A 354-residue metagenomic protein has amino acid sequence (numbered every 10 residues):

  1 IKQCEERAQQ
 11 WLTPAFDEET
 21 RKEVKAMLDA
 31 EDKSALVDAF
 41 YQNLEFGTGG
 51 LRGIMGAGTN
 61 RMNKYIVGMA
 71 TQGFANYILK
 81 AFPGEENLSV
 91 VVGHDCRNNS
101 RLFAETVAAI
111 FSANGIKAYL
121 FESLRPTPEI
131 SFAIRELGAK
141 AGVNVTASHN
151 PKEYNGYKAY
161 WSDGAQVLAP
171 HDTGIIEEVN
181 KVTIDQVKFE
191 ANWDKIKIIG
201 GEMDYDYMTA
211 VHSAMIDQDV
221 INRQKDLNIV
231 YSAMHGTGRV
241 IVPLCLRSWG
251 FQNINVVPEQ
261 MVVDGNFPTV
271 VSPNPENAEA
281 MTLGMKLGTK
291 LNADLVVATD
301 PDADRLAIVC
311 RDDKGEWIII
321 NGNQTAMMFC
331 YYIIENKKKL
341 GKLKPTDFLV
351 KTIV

Functional and structural regions predicted by a protein language model:
E6-V107, W193, K197-I229, T237: An N-terminal, well-structured beta->alpha segment
W11, A15, E19, A35-A39 (+3 more regions): Gly/Ser/Thr-enriched, mixed-charge loops and adjacent short helices that form phosphate/oxyanion-binding elements
F46, G56-F82, T237, I241 (+7 more regions): Non-catalytic terminal/interface segments that mediate subunit docking, oligomerization, and allosteric communication
I66-G73, E129, D206-A210, A280-L283 (+2 more regions): Well-ordered alpha-helical segments embedded in enzymatic catalytic cores
K80-G84, A109-Y119, L137-A141, D185 (+5 more regions): Secondary-structure transition/capping motifs at alpha-helix termini and the adjoining loop/turn into the next element
V91-Y154, Q252-I308: N-terminal small/polar loop signature for handling phosphorylated ligands or for N-terminal nucleophile
E122, V182-M203, D312-V354: Proline/glycine-rich low-complexity loops and linkers
V143, N155-I176, L306-E335: Glycine-rich phosphate-binding loop of actin/hexokinase-like ATP-binding domains
